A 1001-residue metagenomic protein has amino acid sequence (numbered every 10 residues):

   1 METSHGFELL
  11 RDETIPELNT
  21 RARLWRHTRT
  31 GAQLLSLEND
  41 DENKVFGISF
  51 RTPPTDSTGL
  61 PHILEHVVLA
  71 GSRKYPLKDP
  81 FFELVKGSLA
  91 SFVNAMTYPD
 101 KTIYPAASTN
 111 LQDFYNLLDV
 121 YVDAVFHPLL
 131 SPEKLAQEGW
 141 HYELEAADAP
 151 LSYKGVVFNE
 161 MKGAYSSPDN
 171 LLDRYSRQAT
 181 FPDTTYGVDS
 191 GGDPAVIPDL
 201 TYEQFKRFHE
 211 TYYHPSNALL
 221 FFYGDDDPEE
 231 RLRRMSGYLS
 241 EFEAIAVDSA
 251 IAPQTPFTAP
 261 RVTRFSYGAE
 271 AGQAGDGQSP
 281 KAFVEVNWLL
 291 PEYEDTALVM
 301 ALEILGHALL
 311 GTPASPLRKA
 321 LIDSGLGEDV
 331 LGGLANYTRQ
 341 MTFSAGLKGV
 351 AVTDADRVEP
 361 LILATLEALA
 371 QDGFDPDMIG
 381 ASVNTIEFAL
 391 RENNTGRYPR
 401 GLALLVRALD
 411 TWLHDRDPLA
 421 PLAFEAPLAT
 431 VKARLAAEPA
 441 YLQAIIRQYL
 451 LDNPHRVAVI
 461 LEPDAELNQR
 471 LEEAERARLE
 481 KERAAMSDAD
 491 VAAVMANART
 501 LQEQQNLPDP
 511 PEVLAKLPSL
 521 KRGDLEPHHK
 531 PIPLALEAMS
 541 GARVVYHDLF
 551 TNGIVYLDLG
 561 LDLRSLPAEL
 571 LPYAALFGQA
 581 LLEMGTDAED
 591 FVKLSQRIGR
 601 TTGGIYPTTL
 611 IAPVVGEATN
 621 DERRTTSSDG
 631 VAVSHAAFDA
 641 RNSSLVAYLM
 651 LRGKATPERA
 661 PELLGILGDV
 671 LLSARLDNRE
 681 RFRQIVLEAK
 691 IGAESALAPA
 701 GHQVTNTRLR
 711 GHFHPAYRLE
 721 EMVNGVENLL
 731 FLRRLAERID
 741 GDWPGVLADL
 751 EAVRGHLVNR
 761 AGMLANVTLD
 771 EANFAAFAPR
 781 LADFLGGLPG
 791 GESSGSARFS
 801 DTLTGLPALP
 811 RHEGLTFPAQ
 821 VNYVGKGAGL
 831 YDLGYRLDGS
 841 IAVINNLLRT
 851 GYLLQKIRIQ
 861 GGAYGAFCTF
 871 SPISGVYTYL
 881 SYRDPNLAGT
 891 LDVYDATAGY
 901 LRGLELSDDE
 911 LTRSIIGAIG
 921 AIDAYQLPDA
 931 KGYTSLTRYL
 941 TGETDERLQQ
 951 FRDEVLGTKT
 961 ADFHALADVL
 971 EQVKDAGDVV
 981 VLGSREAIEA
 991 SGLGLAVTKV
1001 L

Functional and structural regions predicted by a protein language model:
M1-V45: Non-catalytic terminal extensions that flank enzyme cores
E38-D40, G47-S49, F158, K162-S166 (+11 more regions): His/Glu-based metal-binding/catalytic segments typifying zinc-dependent metallopeptidases
N43-P53, D79-H127, K134-E143, N170-A195 (+12 more regions): M16 family metallopeptidases and their MPP-like homologs
L60, L64-V68, F577: Active-site His/Glu-centered metal-binding helix of metallohydrolases
E143-N217, F221-Q273, Q278-P280, E285: Hydrophobic, small-residue-rich alpha-helical packing segments that form membrane-like cores
K154, K206-G237, V746-L781, D975: Non-catalytic, conformational "gating/processing" segments within enzyme and secreted inhibitor domains
V459-R483: Terminal amphipathic helices with adjacent charged low-complexity linkers/tails
R623-R624: Compositionally biased, intrinsically disordered low-complexity segments enriched in Pro/Arg/Gln/His
